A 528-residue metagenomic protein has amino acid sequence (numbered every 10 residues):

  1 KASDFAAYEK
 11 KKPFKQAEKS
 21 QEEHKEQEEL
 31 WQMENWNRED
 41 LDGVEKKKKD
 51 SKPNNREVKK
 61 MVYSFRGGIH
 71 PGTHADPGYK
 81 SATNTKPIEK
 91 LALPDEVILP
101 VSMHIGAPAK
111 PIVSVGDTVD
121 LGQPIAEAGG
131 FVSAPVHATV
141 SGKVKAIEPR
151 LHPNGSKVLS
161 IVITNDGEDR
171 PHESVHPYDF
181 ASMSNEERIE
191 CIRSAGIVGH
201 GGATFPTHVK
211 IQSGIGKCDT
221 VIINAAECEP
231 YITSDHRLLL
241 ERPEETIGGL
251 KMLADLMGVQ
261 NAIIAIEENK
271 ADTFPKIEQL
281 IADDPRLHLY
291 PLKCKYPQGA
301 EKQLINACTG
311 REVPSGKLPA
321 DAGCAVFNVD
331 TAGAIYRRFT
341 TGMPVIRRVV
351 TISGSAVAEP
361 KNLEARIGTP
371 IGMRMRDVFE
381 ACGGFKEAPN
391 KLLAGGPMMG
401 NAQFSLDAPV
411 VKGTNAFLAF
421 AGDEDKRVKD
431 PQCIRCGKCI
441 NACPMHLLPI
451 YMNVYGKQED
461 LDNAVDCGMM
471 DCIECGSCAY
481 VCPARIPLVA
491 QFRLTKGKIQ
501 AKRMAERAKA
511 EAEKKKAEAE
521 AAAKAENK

Functional and structural regions predicted by a protein language model:
A2, Q16, Q21, Q32 (+5 more regions): Ferredoxin-like iron-sulfur electron-transfer modules
V58-I112: N-terminal, Lys/Arg-enriched amphipathic/low-complexity engagement segments that precede the first folded domain
A109-T118, G122: Short histidine-centered loop motifs in beta-beta connectors
V119-S133, E148, L159-N165: Short hydrophobic beta/alpha edge segments that flank linear recognition/processing sites
G142-V144: Conserved hydrophobic positions within beta-strands
A146, L151-F205, I215, A271: Acidic low-complexity segments
Q260-M373, A381-K386, G396: Hydrophobic alpha-helical positions that pack around
T414-D430, I440, P444-A523: Ferredoxin-type iron-sulfur electron-transfer modules in oxidoreductases and energy-metabolism complexes
